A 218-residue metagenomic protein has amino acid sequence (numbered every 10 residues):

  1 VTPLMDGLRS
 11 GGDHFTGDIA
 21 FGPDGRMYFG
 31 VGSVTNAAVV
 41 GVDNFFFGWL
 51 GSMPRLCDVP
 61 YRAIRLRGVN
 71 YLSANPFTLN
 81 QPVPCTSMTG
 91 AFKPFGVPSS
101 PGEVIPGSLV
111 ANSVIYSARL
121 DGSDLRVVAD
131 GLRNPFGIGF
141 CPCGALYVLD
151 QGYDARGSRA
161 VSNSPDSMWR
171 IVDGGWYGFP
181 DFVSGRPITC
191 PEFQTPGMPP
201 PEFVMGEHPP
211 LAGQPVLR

Functional and structural regions predicted by a protein language model:
V1-A37, V42: Extracytoplasmic mature domains of secreted/periplasmic and thylakoid-lumen proteins
T16, S33-R218: Beta-propeller domain segments
